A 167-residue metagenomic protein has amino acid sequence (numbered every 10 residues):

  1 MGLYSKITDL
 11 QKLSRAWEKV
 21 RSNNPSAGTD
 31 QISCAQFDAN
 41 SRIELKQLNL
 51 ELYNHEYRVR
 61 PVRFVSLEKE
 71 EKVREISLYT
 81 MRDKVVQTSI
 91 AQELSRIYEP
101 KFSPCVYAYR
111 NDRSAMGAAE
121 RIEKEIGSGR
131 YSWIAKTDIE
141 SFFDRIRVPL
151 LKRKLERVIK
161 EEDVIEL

Functional and structural regions predicted by a protein language model:
M1-K46: Non-catalytic, polymerase-adjacent accessory regions of viral genome-replication enzymes
L13, P25-T29, N54-R58, E99 (+2 more regions): Intrinsically disordered or highly flexible coil/loop and linker segments, enriched in small and charged/polar residues
S22-A35, V59-V85, K101-S114: Short, conserved non-catalytic motifs in the polymerase core
E44, E51-L52, R60-V65, K69-E70 (+3 more regions): Conserved polymerase palm-domain catalytic core
D83, Q87, R145-V148: Short alpha-helical patches at coil-to-helix transitions and adjacent helical residues in well-structured domains
L94-P100, E161: Short helix-interrupting loop/turn segments at helix-coil junctions
